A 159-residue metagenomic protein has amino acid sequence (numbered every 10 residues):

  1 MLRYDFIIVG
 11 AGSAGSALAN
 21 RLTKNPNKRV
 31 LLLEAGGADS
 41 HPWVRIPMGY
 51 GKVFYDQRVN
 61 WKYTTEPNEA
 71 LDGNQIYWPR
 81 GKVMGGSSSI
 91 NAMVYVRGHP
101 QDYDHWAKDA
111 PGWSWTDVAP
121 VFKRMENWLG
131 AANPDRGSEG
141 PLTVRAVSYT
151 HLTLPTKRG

Functional and structural regions predicted by a protein language model:
M1-K123: N-terminal glycine-rich phosphate/pyrophosphate-binding loop and immediately adjacent elements
S40, E126-N133: Secretory-pathway/luminal and periplasmic proteins that interact with or process carbohydrate-rich
W43-R45, A131, T156: A generic "cationic amphipathic patch" detector
I46, D56-V59, L129-G130, P141-A146: Short amphipathic alpha-helical patches
M84, S88-S89, P134-S148: Helix-loop-beta segment of a Rossmann-like dinucleotide-binding subdomain
S114-D117, A132-R136: Surface-exposed patches in mature extracellular/periplasmic domains of secreted proteins
T150-T156: Conserved small/polar residues in nucleotide/adenosyl-binding loops
